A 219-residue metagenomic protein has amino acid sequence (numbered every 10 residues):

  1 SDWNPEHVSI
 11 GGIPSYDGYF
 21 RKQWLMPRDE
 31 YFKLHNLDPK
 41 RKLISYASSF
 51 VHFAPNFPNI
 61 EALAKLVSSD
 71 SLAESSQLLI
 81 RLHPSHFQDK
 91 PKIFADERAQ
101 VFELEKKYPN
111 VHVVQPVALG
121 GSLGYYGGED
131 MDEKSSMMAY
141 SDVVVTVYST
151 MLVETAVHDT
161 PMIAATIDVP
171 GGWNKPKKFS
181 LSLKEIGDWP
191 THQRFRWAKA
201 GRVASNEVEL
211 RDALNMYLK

Functional and structural regions predicted by a protein language model:
S1, G12-P14, P84, Y148-S149: Helix N-cap/beta->alpha junction signal
W3-E6, P39, E74, K106 (+1 more regions): Structured loop/turn residues at beta-strand edges in well-structured enzyme cores
W3-I10, V143, T150-K219: Catalytic binding pocket for nucleotide-activated donors in carbohydrate/polymer assembly enzymes
P14-L119, A204: Conserved catalytic-core segment of nucleotide-activated headgroup transferases in glycan assembly
Y16-Y19, A118-Y126, V208-A213: A short acidic, often aromatic-flanked loop/helix-cap motif at beta-alpha or helix-coil junctions that lines enzyme
G18-Q23, L123-G124, G172-S180: Short, charged, surface-exposed secondary-structure boundary motifs
K22-E30, G124-K134, Y217-L218: Short, surface-exposed amphipathic charged segments that create phosphate/polyanion-binding patches used for binding
K92-V153, V157-H158: Donor nucleotide-activated moiety binding/catalytic core segment of transferases that use nucleotide-activated donors
